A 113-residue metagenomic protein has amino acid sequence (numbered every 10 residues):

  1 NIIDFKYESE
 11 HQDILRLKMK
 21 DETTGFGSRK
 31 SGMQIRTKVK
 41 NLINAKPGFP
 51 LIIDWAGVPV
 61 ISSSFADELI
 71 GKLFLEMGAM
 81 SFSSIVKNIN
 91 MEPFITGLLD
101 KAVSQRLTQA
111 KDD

Functional and structural regions predicted by a protein language model:
N1-Q34: Flexible, glycine-/charge-rich segments associated with ATP-binding catalytic modules
L15, F49-I53, S83-K87: Hydrophobic beta-strand segments of well-ordered beta-sheets in folded domains
T24-R36, I61, F65-A66, I95: Phosphate/oxyanion-binding active-site loops and adjacent basic polyanion-contact surfaces
G32, A45-P47, S63-S64, S84: An exposure/low-complexity boundary signal
I35-N44: A short, acidic, amphipathic alpha-helical segment used as a generic capping/interface helix at domain edges
I43-I61: Short, glycine-/small-residue-enriched flexible loop/hinge segments at domain edges that mediate gating
L69-E76, M80-D113: Amphipathic, Lys/Arg-enriched alpha-helical "gate/interface" segment within cytosolic domains that mediates
